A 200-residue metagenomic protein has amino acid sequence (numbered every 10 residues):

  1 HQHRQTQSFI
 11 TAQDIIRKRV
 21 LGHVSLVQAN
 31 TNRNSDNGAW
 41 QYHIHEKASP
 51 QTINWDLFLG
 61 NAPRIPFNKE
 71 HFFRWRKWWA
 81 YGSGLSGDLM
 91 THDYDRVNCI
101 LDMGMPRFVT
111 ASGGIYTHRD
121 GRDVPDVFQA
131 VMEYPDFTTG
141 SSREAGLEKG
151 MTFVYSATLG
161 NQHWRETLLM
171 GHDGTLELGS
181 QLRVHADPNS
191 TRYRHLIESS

Functional and structural regions predicted by a protein language model:
H1-Q5, R19: Beta-strand-loop-alpha-helix segment that lines the small-molecule cofactor/substrate pocket of alpha/beta enzymes
I10-R17, G22-H23, Q28-N32, N37-S200: Contiguous beta-strand/loop segments that form the cofactor/metal-binding neighborhood of enzyme cores
